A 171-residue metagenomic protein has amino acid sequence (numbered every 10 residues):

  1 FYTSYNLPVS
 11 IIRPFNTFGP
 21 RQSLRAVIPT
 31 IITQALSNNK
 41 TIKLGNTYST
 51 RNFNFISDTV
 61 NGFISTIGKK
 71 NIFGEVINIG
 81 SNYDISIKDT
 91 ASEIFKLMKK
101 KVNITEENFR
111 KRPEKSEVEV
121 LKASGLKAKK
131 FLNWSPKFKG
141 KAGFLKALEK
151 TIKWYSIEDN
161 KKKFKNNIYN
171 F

Functional and structural regions predicted by a protein language model:
F1-P20: Conserved beta-loop-beta element that borders a ligand/cofactor-binding pocket
Y2, L36, I67, M98 (+1 more regions): Protein kinase-like catalytic domain
Y5-P8, I32-K43, L97-F109, G125-L126: A short C-terminal helix-loop "cap" of Rossmann-like NAD(P)-dependent dehydrogenase/epimerase domains
T17-T30, S37-I42, I56-S57, S65-N78 (+2 more regions): Glycine/proline-rich active-site loop of Rossmann-fold NAD(P)-dependent oxidoreductases
N46, E75-I77, S86-S92, K99-V120 (+1 more regions): C-terminal "lid/loop" region of Rossmann-like NAD(P)-dependent oxidoreductases
I56, V76, R110-K139, K146: Conserved C-terminal active-site "lid" loop/helix of NAD(P)H-dependent oxidoreductases that clamps the redox cofactor
T59-F63, I79, T90, A128 (+1 more regions): Non-catalytic, hydrophobic alpha-helical segments
K141-F171: Amphipathic terminal alpha-helices
